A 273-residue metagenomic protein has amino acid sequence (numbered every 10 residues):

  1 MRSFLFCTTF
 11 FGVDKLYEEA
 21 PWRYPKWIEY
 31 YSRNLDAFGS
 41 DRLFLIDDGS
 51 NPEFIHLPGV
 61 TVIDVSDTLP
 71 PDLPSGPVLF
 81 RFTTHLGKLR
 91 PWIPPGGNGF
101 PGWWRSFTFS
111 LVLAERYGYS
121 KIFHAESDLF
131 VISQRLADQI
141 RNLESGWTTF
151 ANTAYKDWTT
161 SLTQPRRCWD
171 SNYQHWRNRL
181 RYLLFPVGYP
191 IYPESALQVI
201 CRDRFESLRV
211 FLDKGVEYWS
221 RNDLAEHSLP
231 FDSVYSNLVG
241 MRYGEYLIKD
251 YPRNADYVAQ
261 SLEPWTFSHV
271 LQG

Functional and structural regions predicted by a protein language model:
M1-Y30: N-proximal low-complexity "stem/linker" segments adjacent to membrane-targeting elements
R2-S3, L35-F44: Short loop->beta transition adjacent to catalytic acidic/histidine clusters or analogous donor-positioning motifs
F11-L16, S50-P52, L129-I132, R204-S207: Short acidic, S/G/P-rich loop/turn micro-motifs used as interaction or catalytic elements
D48-Y117: Active-site-proximal specificity loops/subdomain of glycosyltransferases
P95, Y119-F130: Short beta-strand-to-loop acidic/aromatic patch adjacent to the donor-nucleotide binding site
Y117, A137, R141-W158: Conserved donor NDP-sugar-binding/catalytic core segment of glycosyltransferases
S127-R141: Acidic donor-binding/catalytic loop of UDP-sugar-dependent glycosyltransferases, especially processive GT2
V131-Q134, A151-D157, R167-G273: Catalytic core and acceptor-binding pocket of nucleotide-sugar-dependent glycosyltransferases
